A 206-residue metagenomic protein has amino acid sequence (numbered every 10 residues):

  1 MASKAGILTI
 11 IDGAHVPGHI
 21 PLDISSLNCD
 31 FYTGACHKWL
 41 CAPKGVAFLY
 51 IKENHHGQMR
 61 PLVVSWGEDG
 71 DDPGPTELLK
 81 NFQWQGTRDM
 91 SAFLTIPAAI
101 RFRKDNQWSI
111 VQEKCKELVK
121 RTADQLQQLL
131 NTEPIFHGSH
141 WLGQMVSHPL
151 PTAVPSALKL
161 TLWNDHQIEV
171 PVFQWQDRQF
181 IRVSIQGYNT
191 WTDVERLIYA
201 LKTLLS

Functional and structural regions predicted by a protein language model:
M1-F31: Catalytic PLP-binding core of fold-type I/II PLP enzymes
I11-G13, C36, Q174, I185: A cross-domain feature marking catalytic cores of carbohydrate-active enzymes and several ubiquitous metabolic/repair
L27-D72: Active-site PLP attachment segment
Y32, T132-F136, Q167-F173: A short linear hydrophobic-aromatic micro-motif
E77-D124: Structural signature of PLP-dependent enzymes
K116-K120, L129-D165: Conserved PLP-binding catalytic core of the aspartate aminotransferase-like
L160-S206: PLP-dependent enzyme catalytic core of the Aspartate aminotransferase-like
